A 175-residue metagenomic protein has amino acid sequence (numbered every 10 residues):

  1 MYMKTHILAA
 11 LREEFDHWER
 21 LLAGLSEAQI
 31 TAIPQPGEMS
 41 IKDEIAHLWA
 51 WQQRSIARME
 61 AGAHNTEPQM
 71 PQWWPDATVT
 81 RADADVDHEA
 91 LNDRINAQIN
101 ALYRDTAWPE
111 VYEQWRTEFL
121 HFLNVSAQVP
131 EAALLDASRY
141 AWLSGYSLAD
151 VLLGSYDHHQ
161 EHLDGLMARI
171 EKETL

Functional and structural regions predicted by a protein language model:
Y2-H6, I95-E110, W142-A149: Acidic/His metal-coordination segments adjacent to aromatic residues that form catalytic metal sites in metalloenzymes
Y2-Q29, A50, R54-A57, G154-D157: Alpha-helical bundle segments that constitute or directly flank the non-heme di-iron/ferroxidase center
I7, R20-A23, A84-H88, Q98-N100 (+1 more regions): Short acidic/polar alpha-helix capping motifs at helix-coil junctions
A10-E13, H17, E110-H121, D157 (+1 more regions): A non-catalytic, amphipathic alpha-helix used as a structural packing/dimerization or gating element in enzyme scaffolds
R12, E27, R116, S144-G145: Short hydrophobic/aromatic segments of transmembrane alpha-helices and their interfaces
T31-A90, L120-L175: Short, contiguous alpha-helical
D85-Q128: A mid-sequence interfacial segment
